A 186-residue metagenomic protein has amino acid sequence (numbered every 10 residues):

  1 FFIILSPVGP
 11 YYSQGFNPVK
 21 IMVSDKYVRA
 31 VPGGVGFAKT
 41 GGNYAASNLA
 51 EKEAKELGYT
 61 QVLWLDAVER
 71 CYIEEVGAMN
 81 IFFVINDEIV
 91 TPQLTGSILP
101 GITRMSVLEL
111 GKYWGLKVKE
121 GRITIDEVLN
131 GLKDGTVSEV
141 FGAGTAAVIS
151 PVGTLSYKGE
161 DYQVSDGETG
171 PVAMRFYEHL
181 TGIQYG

Functional and structural regions predicted by a protein language model:
F2-G186: Helix-start/capping segments and mature chain N-termini
